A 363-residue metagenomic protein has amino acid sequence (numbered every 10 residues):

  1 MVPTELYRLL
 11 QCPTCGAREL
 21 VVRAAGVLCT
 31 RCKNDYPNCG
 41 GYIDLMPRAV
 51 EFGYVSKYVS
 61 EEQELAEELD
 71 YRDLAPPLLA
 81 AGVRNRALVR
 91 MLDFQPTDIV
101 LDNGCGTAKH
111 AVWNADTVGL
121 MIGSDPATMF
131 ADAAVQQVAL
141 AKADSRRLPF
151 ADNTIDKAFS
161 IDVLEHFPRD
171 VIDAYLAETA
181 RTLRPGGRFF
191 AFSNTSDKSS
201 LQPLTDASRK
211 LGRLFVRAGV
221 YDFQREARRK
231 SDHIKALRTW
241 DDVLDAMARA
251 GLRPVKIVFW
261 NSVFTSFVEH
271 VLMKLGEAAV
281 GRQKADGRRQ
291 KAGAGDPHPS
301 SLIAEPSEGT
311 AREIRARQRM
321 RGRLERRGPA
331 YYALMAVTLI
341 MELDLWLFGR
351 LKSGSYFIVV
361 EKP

Functional and structural regions predicted by a protein language model:
P3-P13, R18, V22-R147, F159-I161 (+2 more regions): Conserved N-terminal segment of class I S-adenosyl-L-methionine
I99, G187-R188: Short glycine-centered segments of the SAM/dcSAM-binding site in methyltransferase folds
L148-D152: Short amphipathic alpha-helix with an adjacent loop that forms part of the alpha/beta core around
D162-H166: Short catalytic micro-motifs in class I SAM-dependent methyltransferases
R169-E178, T182, R188-K284, G293-V359: S-adenosyl-L-methionine-dependent methyltransferase catalytic module, highlighting the catalytic core
